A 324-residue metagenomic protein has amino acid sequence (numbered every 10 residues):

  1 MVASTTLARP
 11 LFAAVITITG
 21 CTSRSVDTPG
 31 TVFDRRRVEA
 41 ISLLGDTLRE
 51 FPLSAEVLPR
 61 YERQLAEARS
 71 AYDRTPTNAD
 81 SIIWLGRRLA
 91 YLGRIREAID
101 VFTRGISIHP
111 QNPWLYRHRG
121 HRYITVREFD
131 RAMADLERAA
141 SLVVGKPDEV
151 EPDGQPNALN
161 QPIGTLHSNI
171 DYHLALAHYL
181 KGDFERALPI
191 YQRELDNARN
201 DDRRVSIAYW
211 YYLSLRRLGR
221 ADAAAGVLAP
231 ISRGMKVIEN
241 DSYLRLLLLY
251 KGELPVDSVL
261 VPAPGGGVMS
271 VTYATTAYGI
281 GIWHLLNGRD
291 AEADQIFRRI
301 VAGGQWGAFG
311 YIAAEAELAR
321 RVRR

Functional and structural regions predicted by a protein language model:
C21-D80, W84: N-terminal leader/linker segments that initiate helical-solenoid repeat arrays
A71, R104-G105, R138-A139, N160 (+2 more regions): Canonical positions in the second alpha-helix
P76, P110, V144, T165 (+3 more regions): Short coil turns that delineate tetratricopeptide repeat
R87, H121, L176, L213-L215 (+2 more regions): Residue-level recognition of tetratricopeptide repeat
